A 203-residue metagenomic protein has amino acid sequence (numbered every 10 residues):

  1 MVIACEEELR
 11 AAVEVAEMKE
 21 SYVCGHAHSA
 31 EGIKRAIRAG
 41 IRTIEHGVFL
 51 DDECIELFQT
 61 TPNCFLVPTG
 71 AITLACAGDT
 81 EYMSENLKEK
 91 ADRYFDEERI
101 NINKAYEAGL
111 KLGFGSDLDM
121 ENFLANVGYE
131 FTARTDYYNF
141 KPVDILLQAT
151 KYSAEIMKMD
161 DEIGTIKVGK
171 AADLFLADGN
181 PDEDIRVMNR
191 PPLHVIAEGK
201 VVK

Functional and structural regions predicted by a protein language model:
M1-F65, D92-L112, D161: Histidine/acidic residue-rich metal-binding segments in metalloenzymes
M18, N86, F95-N180: His/Asp/Glu-enriched, well-ordered alpha-helical/loop segment that forms or immediately abuts the divalent-metal
S29-E31, V48, G70-I72, L118-M120: Active-site-proximal loop/turn and secondary-structure-junction residues that shape catalytic pockets, frequently
N63-L74, S116: Non-cysteine beta-strand/loop elements that form the S-adenosyl-L-methionine
T69, T73-K90: Active-site loop ensemble at the mouth of alpha/beta enzyme cores that anchors a bound cofactor
E183: Small/polar (Gly/Ser/Thr/Ala-rich) solvent-exposed segments that form structured loops/beta-strands/short helices used
V195: Short aromatic-centered micro-motifs
